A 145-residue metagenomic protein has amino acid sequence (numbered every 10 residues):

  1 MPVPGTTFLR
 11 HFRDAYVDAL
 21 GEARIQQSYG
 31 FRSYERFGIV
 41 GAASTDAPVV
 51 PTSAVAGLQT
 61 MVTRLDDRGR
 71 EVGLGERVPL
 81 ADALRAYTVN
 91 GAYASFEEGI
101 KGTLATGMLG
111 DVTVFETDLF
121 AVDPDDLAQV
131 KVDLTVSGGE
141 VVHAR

Functional and structural regions predicted by a protein language model:
M1-A121, D125, V130-G138: His/Asp/Glu-enriched, well-ordered alpha-helical/loop segment that forms or immediately abuts the divalent-metal
